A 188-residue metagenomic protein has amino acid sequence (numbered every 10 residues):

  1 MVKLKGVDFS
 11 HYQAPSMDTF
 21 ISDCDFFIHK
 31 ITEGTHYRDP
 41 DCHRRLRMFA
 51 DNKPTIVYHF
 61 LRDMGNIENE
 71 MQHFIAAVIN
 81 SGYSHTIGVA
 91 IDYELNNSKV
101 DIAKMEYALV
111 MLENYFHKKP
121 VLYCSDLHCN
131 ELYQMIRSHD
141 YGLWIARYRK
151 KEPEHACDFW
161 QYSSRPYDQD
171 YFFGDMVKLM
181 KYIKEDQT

Functional and structural regions predicted by a protein language model:
M1-S10, P15-T19, Q134-T188: Functionally critical loop-and-helix segments that line ligand-binding/catalytic clefts of soluble enzyme domains
V2-K118: Substrate-binding cleft of extracellular glycoside hydrolase catalytic domains
D39, D101, S125-D126, Q134 (+2 more regions): Alpha-helix initiation/capping motif
H59, C124, R147: Short beta-strand/turn micro-motifs composed of small residues that flank or help shape donor/cofactor-binding pockets
N66-N69, H128-S138: Glycine-rich, charge-decorated loop segments at or immediately adjacent to ligand/cofactor-binding or catalytic sites
S98-K99, C129-L132, E152-E154: Short catalytic/ligand-binding loop motif for oxyanion handling, primarily in non-cytosolic enzymes, centered on
H117-E131: Aromatic-lined carbohydrate-recognition surfaces of secreted/lumenal glycan-active proteins
